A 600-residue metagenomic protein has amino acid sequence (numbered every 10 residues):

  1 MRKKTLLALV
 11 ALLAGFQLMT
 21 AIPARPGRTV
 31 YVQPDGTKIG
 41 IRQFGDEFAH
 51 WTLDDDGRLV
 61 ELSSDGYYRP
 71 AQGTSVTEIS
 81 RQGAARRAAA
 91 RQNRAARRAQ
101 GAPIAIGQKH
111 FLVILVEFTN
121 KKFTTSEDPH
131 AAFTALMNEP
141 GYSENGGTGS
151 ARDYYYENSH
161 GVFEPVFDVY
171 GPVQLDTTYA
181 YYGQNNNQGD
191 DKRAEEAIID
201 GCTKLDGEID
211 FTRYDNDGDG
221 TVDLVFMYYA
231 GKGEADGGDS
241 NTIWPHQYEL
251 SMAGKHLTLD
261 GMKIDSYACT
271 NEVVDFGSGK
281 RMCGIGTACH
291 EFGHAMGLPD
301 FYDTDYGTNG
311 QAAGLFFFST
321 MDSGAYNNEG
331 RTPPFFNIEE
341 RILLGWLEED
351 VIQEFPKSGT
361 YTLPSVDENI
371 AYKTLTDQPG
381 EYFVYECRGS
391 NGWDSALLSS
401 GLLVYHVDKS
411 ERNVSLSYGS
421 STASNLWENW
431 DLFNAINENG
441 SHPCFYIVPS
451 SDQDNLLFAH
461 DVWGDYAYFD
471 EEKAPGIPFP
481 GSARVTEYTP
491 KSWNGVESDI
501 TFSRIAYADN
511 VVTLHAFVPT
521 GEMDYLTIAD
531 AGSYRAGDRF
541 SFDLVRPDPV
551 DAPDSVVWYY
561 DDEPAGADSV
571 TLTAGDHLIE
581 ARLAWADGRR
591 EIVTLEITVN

Functional and structural regions predicted by a protein language model:
Q100-A102, S150-M262: Active-site-proximal segments of metallohydrolase catalytic domains
L224-G401, Y405-R412: Extracellular hydrolytic enzyme modules, especially secreted metalloproteases of the metzincin/thermolysin-like class
P364-T520: Extracellular low-complexity, Gly/Ser/Thr-rich intrinsically disordered linkers and protease-sensitive activation/hinge
I500, G575-I579: Exposed beta-strand face motif in extracellular beta-rich ectodomains
G537-P547: A short beta-strand segment in extracellular, disulfide-stabilized domains
D548-V557: Solvent-exposed loop segments of extracellular immunoglobulin-like
Y559-L572: Surface-exposed, flexible coil segments in extracellular/virion-facing regions
A581-L583: Conserved structural position at the C-terminal beta-strand of extracellular beta-sandwich adhesion modules
